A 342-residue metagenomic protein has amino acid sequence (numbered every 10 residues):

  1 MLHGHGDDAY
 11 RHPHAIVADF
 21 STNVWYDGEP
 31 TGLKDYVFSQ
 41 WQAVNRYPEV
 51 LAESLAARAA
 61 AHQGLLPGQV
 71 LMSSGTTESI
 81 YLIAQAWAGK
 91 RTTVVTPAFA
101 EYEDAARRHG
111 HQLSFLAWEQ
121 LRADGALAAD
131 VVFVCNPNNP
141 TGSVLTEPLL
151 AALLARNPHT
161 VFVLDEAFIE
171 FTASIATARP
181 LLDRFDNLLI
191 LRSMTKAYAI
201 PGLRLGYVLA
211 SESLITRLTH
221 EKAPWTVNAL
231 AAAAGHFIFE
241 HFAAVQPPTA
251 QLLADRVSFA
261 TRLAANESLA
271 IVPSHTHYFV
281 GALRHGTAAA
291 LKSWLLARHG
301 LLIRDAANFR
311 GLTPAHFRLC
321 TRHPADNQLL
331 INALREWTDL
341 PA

Functional and structural regions predicted by a protein language model:
M1-Y47, C320: N-terminal "arm"/small-domain region of PLP-dependent enzymes with the aminotransferase-like
E29-G32, N187-A265, A270-V272: PLP-dependent aminotransferase class I/II
E53, P67-K90, G206: Conserved beta-loop-alpha segment that forms the PLP phosphate-binding cup at the N-terminus of a helix
R58, L127-A128, S143-F162, E166-I200: Active-site pre-lysine segment of PLP-dependent enzymes
Q85-C135, P140: PLP-dependent aminotransferase-like
P148, A297-R298, R310-A342: PLP-dependent enzyme catalytic core of the Aspartate aminotransferase-like
L253, N266-H299, T321: Conserved PLP-binding catalytic core of the aspartate aminotransferase-like
